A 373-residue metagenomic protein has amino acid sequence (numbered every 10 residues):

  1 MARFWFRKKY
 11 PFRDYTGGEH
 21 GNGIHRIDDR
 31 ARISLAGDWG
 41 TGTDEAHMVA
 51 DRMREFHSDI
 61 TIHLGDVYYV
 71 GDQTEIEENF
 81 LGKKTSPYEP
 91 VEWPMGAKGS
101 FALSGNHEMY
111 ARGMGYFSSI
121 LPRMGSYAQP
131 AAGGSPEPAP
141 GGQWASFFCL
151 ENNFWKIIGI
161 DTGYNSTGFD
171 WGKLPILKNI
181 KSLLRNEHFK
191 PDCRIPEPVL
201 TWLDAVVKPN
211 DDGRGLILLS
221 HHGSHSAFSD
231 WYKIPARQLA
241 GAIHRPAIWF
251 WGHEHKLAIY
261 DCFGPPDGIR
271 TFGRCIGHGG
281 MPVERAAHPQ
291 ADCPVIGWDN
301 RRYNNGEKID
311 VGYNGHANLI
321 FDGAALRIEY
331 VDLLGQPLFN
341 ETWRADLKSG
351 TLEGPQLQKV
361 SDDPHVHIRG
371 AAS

Functional and structural regions predicted by a protein language model:
M1-I62, S86-A102, M114, S118-S119 (+6 more regions): Acidic, histidine-bearing metal-coordination/catalytic regions of metal-dependent phosphoesterases
F6-G23, E75-D212, I234-I248, E254-D310 (+1 more regions): Extended active-site neighborhood of metal-dependent phosphoesterases/phosphodiesterases
L35-G40, Y68, H188-P191: Second-shell loop/turn segments in exported
D38, G65-D66, G105-N106, I160 (+2 more regions): Active-site glycine-centered loops adjacent to acidic/histidine catalytic or metal-binding residues that shape
G40-D44, Y69-D72, S224-D230: Acidic-and-aromatic substrate-binding clefts and catalytic sites of carbohydrate-active enzymes
Y164, H222-S224, Y330-D332: Short beta-strand segments enriched in hydrophobic/aromatic residues within well-folded beta-rich domains
V207-A227: Short acidic, glycine-rich surface-loop motifs adjacent to enzyme active sites
